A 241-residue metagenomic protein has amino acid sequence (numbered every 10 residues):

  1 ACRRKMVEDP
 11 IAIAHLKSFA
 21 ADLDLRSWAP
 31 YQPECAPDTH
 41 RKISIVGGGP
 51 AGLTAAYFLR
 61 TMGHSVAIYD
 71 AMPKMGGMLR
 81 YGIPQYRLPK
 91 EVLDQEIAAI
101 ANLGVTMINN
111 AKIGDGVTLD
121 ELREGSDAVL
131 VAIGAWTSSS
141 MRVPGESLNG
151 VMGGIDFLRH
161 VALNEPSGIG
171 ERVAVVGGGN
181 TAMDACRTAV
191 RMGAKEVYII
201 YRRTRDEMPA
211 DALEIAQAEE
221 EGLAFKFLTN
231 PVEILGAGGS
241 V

Functional and structural regions predicted by a protein language model:
A1-A20, A67, K74, V105-M107: Iron-sulfur cluster-binding cysteine motifs and their immediate structural context in ferredoxin-like electron-transfer
V7, G49-P50, K74, G179-T181: Residue-level detector of alpha-helix initiation sites
D24-I43, I155-E171: A short, basic/flexible loop-to-alpha-helix module at the beginning of a structural domain
K42-A67, T181-V190: N-terminal Rossmann-like FAD-binding beta1-loop-alpha1 element of flavoenzymes
S44, A67-I68, A174, Y198 (+1 more regions): A structural signal for isolated positions on well-ordered beta-strands in alpha/beta enzyme cores
H64-R80, Y198-D206: Glycine-rich FAD pyrophosphate-binding loop
G82-R87: Short glycine-enriched, charge-decorated loop/helix-capping segments at active-site entrances that position
E91-S139, M152-I169, R191-V241: A Rossmann-like FAD-binding core segment of flavoenzymes
